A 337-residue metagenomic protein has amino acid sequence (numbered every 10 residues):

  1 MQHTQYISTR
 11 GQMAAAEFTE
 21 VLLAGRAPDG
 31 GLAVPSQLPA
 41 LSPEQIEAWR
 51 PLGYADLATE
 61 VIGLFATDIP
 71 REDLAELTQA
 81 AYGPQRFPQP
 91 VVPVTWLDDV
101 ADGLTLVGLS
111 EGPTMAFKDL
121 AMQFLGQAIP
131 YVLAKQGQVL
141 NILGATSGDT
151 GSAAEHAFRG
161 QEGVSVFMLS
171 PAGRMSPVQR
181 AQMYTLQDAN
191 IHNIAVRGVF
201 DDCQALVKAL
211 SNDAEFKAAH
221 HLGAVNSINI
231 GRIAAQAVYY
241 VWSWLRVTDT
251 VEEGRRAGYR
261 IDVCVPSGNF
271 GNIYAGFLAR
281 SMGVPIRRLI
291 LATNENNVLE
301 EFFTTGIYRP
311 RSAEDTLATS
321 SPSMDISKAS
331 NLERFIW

Functional and structural regions predicted by a protein language model:
M1-W337: PLP-dependent amino-acid enzyme catalytic core
